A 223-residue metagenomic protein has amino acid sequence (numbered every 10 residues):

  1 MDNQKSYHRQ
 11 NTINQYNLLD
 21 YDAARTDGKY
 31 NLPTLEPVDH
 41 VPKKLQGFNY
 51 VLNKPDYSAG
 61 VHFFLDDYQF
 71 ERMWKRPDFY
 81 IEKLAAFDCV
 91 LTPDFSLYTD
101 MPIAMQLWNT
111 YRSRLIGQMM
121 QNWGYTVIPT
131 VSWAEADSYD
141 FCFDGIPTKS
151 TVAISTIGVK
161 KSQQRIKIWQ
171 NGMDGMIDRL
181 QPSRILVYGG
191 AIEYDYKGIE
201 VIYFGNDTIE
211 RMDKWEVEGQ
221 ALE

Functional and structural regions predicted by a protein language model:
M1-P37, G198-E223: C-terminal accessory extensions appended to soluble enzyme cores
T12-I81, M101, L222: Non-catalytic, usually N-terminal nucleic-acid engagement modules in DNA/RNA processing proteins
N49, K54-D56, V61, M73-G219: Eukaryote-skewed repeat-based solenoidal scaffolds used as protein-protein interaction platforms, primarily
